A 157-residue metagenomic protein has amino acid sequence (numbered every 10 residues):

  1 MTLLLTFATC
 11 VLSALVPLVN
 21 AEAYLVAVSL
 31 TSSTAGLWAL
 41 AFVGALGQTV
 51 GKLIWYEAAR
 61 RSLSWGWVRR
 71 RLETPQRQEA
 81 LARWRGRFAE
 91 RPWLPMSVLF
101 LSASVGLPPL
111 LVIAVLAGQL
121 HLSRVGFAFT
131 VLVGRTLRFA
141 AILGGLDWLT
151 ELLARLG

Functional and structural regions predicted by a protein language model:
M1-L5, T31-P108, V112, Q119-G126 (+1 more regions): Membrane-interfacial helix-loop-helix
T6, C10-V28, V105-L116: Transmembrane helix boundary and interhelical junction motifs in multipass membrane proteins
